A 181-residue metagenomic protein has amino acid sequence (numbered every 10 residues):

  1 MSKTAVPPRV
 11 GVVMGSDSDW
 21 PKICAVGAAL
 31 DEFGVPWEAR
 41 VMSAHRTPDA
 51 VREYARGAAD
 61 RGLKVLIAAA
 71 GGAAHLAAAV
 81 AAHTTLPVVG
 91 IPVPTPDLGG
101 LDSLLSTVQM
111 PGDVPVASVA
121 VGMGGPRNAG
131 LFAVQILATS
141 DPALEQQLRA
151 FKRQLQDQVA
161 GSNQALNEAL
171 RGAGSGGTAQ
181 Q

Functional and structural regions predicted by a protein language model:
S2, P8, P21, W37-A39 (+4 more regions): Acidic, glycine/proline-rich low-complexity segments that act as flexible tails and inter-domain linkers
P7-R46: Glycine-rich phosphate/diphosphate-binding loop of Rossmann-like nucleotide-binding domains
D19-I23, P48-V51, A70-A79, L98-L101 (+1 more regions): Short glycine/serine/threonine-rich phosphate/pyrophosphate-binding segments that cradle anionic phosphate groups
A39-D60: N-terminal beta-loop-helix "entrance" segment that forms/cooperates in small-molecule cofactor or anionic ligand
Y54-P92, P96: Glycine-rich phosphate-binding loop
P96-Q146: Short, glycine-/small-residue-rich phosphate/pyrophosphate-handling segment
L137-Q181: Glycine-rich phosphate/pyrophosphate-binding loop and the adjoining helix
